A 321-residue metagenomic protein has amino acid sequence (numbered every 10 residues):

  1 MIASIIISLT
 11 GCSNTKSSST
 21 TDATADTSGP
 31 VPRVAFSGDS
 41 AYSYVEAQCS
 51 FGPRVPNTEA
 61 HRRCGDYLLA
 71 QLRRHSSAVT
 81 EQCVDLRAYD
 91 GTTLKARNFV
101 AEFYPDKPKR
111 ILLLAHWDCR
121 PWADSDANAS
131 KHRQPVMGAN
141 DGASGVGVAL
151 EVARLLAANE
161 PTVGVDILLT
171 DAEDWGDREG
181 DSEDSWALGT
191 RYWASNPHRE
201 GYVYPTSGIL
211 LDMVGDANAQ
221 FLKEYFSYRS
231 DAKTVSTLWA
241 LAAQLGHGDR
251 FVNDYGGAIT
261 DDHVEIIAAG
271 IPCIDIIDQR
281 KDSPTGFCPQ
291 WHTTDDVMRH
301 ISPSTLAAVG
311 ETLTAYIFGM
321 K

Functional and structural regions predicted by a protein language model:
S8-G11: C-terminal motif of bacterial Sec signal peptides marking the signal peptidase cleavage site
S17-C64, H75, P284-H300: N-terminal capping segment at the start of a domain
T27-A35, S50-E59, L86-Y89, K131-A143 (+5 more regions): Second-shell loop/turn segments in exported
S40-S50, R63, Y67-R74, S144-E151 (+8 more regions): Extracytoplasmic/secreted proteins, especially bacterial periplasmic and envelope-associated proteins
S43-D106: A non-catalytic alpha/beta surface segment that caps or lines the substrate-entry region of metallo-dependent hydrolase
R54-P56, D85-A88, D106-K107, W117-P121 (+5 more regions): Solvent-exposed loop/turn segments at secondary-structure junctions within structured extracellular/periplasmic domains
T93, S207, V214-K321: Active-site-adjacent substrate-binding region of metalloamidase/peptidase-like peptide-processing proteins
R133-K233, A258: Acidic/histidine-rich catalytic neighborhood of metal-dependent amide-processing enzymes
